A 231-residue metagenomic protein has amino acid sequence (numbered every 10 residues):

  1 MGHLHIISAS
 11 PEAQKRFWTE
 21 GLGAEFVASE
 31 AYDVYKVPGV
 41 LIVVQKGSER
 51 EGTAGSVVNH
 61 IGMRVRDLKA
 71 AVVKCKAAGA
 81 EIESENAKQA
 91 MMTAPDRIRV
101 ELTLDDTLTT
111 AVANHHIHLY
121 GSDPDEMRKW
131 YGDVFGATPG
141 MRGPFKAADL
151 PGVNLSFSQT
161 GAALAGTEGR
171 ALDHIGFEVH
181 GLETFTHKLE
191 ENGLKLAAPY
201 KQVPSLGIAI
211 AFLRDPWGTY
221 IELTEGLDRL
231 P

Functional and structural regions predicted by a protein language model:
M1-K15, L41, S56-I61, T103-R128 (+4 more regions): N-terminal beta-strand motif that seeds the catalytic metal site of vicinal oxygen chelate
L4-I42, E83-M91, H118-T160, E191: Core segments of cupin and vicinal oxygen chelate
S10, A94, D123, G181 (+1 more regions): Acidic di-acidic motifs
A13-R16, K69-V72, E126, L182-H187: Short, conserved charged micro-motifs
V34-A78: Mid-chain, structured segments of secreted extracytoplasmic proteins
V72-L119, G140-G143, A147-L150, N154-T160 (+3 more regions): Vicinal oxygen chelate
A163-L164: Intrinsic, low-complexity N-terminal interaction/targeting segments
